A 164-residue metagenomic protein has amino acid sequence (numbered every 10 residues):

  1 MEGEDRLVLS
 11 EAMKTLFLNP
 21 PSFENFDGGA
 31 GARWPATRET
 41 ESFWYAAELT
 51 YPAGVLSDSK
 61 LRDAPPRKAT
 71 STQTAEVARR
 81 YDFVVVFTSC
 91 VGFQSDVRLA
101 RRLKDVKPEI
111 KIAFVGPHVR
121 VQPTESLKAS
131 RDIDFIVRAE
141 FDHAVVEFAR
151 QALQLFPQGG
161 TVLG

Functional and structural regions predicted by a protein language model:
E11-M13, G159-G160: A detector of low-complexity, intrinsically disordered, Ser/Thr/Gly/Pro/Ala-rich segments
M13-F43: Short glycine-rich His-centered loop
E48, P52-G164: Glycine-rich beta-alpha loop elements in corrinoid/cobalamin-binding modules across cobalamin-dependent enzymes
